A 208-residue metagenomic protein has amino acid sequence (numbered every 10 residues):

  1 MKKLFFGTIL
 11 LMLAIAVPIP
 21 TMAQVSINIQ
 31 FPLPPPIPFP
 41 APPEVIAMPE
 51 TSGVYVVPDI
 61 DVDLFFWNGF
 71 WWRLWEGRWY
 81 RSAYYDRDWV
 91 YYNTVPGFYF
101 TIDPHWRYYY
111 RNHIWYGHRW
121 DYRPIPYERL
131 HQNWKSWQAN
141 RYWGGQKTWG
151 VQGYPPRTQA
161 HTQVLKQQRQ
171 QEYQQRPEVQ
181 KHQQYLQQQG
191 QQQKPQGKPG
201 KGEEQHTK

Functional and structural regions predicted by a protein language model:
M1-L4: Positively charged n-region of N-terminal signal peptides that target proteins for export
G7-A16: Bacterial N-terminal signal peptides
P18-A23: Sec/Tat signal peptide C-region and signal peptidase I cleavage site
V25-H182, L186: Low-complexity segments
K201: Soluble catalytic regions of membrane-associated enzymes that act on cell-envelope and secretory-pathway components
Q205-K208: Short, solvent-exposed mixed-charge patches
